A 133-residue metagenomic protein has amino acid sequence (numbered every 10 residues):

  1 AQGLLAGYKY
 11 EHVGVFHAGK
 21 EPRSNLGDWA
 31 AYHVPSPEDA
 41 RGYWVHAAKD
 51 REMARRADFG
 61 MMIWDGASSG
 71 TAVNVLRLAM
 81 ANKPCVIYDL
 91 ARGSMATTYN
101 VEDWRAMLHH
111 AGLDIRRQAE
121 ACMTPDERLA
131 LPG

Functional and structural regions predicted by a protein language model:
A1-C122: Acidic/glycine-enriched connector segments
D126: P-loop NTPase motor catalytic core
L131-G133: Exposed, interaction-prone regions of secreted/extracellular proteins
